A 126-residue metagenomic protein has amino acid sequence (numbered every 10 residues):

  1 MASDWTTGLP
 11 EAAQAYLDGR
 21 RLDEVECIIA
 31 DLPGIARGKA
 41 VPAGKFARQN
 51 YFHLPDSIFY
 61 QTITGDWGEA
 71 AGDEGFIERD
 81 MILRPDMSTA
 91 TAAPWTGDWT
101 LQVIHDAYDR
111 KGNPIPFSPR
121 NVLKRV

Functional and structural regions predicted by a protein language model:
M1-V126: ATP/Mg2+-dependent ligation/transfer catalytic cores
